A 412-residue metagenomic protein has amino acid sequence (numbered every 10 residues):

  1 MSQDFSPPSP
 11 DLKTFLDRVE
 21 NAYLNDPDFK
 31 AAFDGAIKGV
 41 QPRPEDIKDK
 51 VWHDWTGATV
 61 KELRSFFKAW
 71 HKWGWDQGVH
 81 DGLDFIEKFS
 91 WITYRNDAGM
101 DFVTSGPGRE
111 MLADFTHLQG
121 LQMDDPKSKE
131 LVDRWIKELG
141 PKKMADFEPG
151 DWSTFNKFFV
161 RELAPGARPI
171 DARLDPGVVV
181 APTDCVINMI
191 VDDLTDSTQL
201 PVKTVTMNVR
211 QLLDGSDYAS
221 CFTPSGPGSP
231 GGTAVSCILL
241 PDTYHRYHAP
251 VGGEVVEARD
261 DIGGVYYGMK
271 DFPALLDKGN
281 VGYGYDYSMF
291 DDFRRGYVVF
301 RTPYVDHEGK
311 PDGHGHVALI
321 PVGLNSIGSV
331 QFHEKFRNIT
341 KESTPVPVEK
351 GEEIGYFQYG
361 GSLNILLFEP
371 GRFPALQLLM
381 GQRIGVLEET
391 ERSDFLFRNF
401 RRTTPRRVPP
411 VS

Functional and structural regions predicted by a protein language model:
M1-S412: Contiguous, well-folded functional domains in the mature portion of proteins
